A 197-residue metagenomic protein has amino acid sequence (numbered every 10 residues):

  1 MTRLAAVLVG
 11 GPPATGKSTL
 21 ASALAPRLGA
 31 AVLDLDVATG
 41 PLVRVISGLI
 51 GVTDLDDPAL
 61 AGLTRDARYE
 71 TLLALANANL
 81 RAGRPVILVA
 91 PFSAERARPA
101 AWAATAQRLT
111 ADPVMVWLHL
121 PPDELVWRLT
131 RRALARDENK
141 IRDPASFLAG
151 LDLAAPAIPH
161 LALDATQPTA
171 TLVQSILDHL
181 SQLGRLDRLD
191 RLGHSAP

Functional and structural regions predicted by a protein language model:
M1-R3: Phosphate-binding P-loop
V7-L8: Short hydrophobic/aromatic beta-strand immediately N-terminal to the Walker A/P-loop
P13: The conserved Walker
K17: Conserved lysine of the Walker
S22-N77: Conserved substrate/cofactor phosphate-moiety recognition/catalytic segment in nucleotide-dependent phosphotransferases
L63-L109: Glycine-rich phosphate-binding loop used to anchor ATP phosphates in small-molecule kinases, encompassing both
L109-T130, L163: Conserved phosphate-donor/acceptor-positioning beta-strand/loop module used by diverse small-molecule
R131-S175, D187-P197: Small-molecule kinase domains that catalyze NTP-dependent phosphoryl transfer to phosphate-bearing small molecules
